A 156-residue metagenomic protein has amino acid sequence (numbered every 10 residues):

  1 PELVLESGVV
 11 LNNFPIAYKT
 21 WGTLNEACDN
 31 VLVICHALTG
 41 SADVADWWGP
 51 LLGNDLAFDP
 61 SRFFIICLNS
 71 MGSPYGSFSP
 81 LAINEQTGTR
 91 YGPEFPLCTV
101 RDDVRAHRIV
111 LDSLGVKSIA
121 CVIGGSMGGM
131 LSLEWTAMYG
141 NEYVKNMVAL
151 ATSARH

Functional and structural regions predicted by a protein language model:
P1-V31: Catalytic-loop region of hydrolases
E2, T20-G22, A37-T39, N69-G72 (+3 more regions): Short, flexible loop/turn elements at secondary-structure junctions
L5-S7, L52-L56, I109-V110, S132-E134 (+1 more regions): Catalytic micro-motifs at enzyme active sites that drive phosphoryl/nucleotidyl and oxygen chemistry
N12, C98-R101: Conserved phosphate-coordination/catalytic loops
K19-Q86: N-terminal cap/lid subdomain of alpha/beta-hydrolase-fold enzymes
N84-T89, Y143-V144: A short alpha->loop->secondary-structure connector
R90, E94, R101-A120, M138: Conserved acidic catalytic loop of the alpha/beta-hydrolase fold
S118-H156: Conserved hydrolase catalytic core segment
